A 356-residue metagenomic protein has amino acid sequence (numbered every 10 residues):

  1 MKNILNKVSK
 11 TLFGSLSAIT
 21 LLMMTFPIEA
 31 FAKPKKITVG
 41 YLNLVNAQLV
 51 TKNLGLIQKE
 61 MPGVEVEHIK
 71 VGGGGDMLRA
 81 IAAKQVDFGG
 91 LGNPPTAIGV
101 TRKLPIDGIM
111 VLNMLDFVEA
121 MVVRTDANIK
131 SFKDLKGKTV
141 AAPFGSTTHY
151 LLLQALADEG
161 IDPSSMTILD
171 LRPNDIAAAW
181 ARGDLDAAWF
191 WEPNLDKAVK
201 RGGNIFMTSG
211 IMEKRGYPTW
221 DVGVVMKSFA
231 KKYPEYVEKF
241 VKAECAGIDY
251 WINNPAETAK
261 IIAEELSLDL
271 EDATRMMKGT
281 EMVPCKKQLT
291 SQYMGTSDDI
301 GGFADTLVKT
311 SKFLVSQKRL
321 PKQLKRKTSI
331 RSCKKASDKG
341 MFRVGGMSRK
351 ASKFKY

Functional and structural regions predicted by a protein language model:
K2-L16: Bacterial N-terminal signal peptides that target proteins for export
I19-E29: C-terminal segment of classical bacterial N-terminal signal peptides
K33-D162, T167-P173, D186-E192, D196 (+1 more regions): Short, glycine-/small- and polar/acidic-enriched structural segments that line small-molecule recognition paths
G55-G63, I211-G216, K286-G302: Short, solvent-exposed loop/beta-turn-alpha elements that line the ligand-binding surface or hinge of extracytoplasmic
E60, A80, K84, I98 (+12 more regions): Structured segments of extracytoplasmic/periplasmic soluble domains in secreted or envelope-associated proteins
P94, A127, L169, N174-L266 (+1 more regions): Pocket-lining segment of extracytoplasmic ligand-binding domains
K232-R319: Secondary-structure end/capping motifs
T306-Y356: Conserved C-terminal helix/tail region of periplasmic/extracytoplasmic solute-binding proteins
